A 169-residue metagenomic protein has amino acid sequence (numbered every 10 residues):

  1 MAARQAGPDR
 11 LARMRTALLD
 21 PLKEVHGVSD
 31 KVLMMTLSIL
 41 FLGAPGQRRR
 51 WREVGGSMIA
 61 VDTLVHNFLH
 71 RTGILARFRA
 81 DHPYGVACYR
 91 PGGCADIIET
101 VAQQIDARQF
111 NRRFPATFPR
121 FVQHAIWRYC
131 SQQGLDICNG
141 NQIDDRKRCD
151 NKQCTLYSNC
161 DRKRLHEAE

Functional and structural regions predicted by a protein language model:
M1-E169: HhH-family (HhH-GPD) DNA N-glycosylase catalytic core used in base-excision repair
